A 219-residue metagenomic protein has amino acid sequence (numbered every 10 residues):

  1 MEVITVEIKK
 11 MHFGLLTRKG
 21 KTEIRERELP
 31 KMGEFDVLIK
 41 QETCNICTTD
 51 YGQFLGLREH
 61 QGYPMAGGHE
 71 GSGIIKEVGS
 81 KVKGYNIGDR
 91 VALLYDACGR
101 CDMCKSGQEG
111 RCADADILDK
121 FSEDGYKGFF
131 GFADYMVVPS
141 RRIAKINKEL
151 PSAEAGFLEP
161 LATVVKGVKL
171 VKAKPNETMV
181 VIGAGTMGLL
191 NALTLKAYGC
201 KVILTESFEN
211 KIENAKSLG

Functional and structural regions predicted by a protein language model:
M1-S72, D134: Short N-terminal strand-loop motif that marks the start of NAD(P)H/FAD-dependent oxidoreductase cofactor-binding domains
R18, E42, V78, A184 (+1 more regions): Cofactor-binding loop segments of dinucleotide-utilizing enzymes, especially the Rossmann-like FAD- and NAD(P)+-binding
P30-C44, L57-K105, N147-E149: Glycine-rich beta-strand-centered segment in the early N-terminal region that forms part of a ligand/cofactor-binding
C47, L94-A144: Cysteine-cluster motifs in flexible loop/terminal segments that predominantly coordinate metals
R142-S152: Glycine/charged-rich beta-loop-alpha catalytic/anionic-binding loops adjacent to active sites
L150-G219: Mid-domain Rossmann-like dinucleotide-binding core that forms the NAD(H)/NADP(H) cofactor-binding site
